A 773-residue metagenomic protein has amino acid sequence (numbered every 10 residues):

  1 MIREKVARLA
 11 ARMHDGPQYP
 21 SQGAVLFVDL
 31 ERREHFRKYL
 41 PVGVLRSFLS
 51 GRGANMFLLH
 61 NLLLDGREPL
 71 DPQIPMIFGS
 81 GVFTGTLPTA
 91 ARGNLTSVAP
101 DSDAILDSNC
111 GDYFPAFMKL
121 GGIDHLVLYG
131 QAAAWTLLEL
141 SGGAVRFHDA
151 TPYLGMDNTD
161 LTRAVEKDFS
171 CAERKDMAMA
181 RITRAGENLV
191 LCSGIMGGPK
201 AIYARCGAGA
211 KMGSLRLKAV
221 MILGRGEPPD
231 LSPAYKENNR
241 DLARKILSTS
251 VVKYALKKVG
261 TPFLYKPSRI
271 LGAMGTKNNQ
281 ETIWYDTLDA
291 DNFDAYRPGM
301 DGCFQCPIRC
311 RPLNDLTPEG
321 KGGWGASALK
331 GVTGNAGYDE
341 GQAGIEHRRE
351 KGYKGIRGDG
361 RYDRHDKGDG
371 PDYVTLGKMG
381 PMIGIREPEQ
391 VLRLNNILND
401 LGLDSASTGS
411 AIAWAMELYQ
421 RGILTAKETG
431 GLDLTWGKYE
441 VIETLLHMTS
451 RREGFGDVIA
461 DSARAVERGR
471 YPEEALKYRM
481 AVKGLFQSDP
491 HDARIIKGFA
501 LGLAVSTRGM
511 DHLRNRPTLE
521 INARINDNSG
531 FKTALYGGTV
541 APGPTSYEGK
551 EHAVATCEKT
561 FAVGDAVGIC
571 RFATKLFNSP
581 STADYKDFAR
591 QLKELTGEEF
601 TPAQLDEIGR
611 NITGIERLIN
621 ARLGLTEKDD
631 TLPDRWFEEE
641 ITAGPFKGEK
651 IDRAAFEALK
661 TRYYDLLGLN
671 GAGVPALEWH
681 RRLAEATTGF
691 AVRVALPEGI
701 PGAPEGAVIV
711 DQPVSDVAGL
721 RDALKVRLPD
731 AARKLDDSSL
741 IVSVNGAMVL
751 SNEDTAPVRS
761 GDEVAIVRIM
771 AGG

Functional and structural regions predicted by a protein language model:
M1-R205, G209, S214-P229, P233-K257 (+1 more regions): Protein-protein interaction/assembly regions in multi-subunit complexes
A24, I74-M76, A178, G302 (+3 more regions): A generic secondary-structure signal marking the coil-to-beta-strand transition
D29, R92, F169, E173-C206 (+1 more regions): Extended C-terminal regions of large enzymes
S47, R682-E685, E763: Short, surface-exposed, low-complexity cationic segments
S108, D112, A116, T159 (+6 more regions): Short, well-ordered alpha-helical segments
W135-L137, A415-M416, R682, S760: Short secondary-structure boundary/hinge segments and terminal tails
S214, G772-G773: A short acidic Gly-Thr/Ser loop motif
T688-G772: Ubiquitin-like/PB1-type beta-grasp interaction modules and other compact soluble beta-rich domains
